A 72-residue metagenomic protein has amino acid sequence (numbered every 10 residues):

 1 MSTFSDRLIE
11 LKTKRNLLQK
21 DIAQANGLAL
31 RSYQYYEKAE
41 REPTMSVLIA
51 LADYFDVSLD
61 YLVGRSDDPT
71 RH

Functional and structural regions predicted by a protein language model:
M1-D6, T70-H72: A detector for short, charged/polar N-terminal pre-domain segments
D6-A25, A50: Short basic helix-loop element that most often maps to the first helix and adjoining turn of HTH DNA-binding modules
L8, I22-A23, Y33-Y36, L62: Conserved hydrophobic/aromatic packing and binding residues within compact polymer-binding modules
K14, V63-H72: Short, charged recognition helix plus adjacent turn of helix-turn-helix-like nucleic-acid-binding domains
G27, S46-Y61: DNA major-groove recognition helix of helix-turn-helix/homeodomain DNA-binding modules
G27-E42: Recognition helix of helix-turn-helix/homeodomain-like DNA-binding domains that insert into the DNA major groove
E37, F55, S66: DNA major-groove recognition helix of helix-turn-helix
E40-A50, R71: Short, basic-rich loop-to-helix N-cap that marks the start of a DNA-contacting helix
